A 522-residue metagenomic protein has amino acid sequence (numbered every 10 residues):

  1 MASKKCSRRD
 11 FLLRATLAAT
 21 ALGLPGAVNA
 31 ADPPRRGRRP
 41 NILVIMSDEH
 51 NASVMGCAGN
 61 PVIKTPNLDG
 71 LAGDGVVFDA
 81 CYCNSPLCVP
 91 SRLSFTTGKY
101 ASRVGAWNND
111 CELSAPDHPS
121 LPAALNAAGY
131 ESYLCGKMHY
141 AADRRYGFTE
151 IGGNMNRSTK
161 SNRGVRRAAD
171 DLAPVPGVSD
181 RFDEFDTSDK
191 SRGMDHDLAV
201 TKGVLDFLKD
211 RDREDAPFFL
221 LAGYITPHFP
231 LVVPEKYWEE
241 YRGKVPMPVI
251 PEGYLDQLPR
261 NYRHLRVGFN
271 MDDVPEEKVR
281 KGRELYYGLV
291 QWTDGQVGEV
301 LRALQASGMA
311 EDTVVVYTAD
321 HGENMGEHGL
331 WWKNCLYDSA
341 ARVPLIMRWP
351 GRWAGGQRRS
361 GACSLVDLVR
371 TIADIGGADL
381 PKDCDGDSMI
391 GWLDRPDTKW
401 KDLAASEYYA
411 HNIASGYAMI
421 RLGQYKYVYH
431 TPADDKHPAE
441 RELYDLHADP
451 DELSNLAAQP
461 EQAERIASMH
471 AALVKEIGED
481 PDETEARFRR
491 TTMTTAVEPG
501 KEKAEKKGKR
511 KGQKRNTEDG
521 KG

Functional and structural regions predicted by a protein language model:
A2-T431, D435-A439, P450-G478, E485 (+2 more regions): Formylglycine-dependent sulfatase
